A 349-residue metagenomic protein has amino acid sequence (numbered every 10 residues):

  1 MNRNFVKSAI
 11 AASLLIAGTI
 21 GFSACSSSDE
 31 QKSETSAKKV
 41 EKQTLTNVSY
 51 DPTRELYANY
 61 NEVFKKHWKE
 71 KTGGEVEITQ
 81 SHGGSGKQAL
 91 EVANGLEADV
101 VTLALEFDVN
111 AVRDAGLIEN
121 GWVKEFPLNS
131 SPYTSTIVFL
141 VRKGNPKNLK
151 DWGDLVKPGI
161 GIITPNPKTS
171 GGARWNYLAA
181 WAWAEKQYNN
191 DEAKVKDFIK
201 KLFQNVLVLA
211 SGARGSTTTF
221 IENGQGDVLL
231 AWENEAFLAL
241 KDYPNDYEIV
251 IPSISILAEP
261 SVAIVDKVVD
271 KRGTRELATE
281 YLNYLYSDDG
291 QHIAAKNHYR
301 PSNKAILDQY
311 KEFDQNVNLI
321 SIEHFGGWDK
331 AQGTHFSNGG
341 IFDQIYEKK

Functional and structural regions predicted by a protein language model:
I20-A24: C-terminal motif of bacterial Sec signal peptides marking the signal peptidase cleavage site
S26-D29: Bacterial signal peptide processing site
T35-T169, Q309-K311, N316-N318, Y346-K349: N-terminal segment of the mature folded domain
V48-Y50, V141-K143, G161-Y188, F203-V206 (+1 more regions): Short beta-strand->loop
T136-N145, E259-E276, I293-N297: A bilobed periplasmic-binding-protein/Venus flytrap-type ligand-binding module shared by bacterial periplasmic
G144-K150, T169, A182-N190, V268-E276: Short helix-loop capping/hinge motifs at secondary-structure junctions, enriched in acidic/polar residues
Q187-I254: Ligand-binding pocket segment of bilobal, Venus flytrap-like solute-binding proteins
V269-K349: Extracellular/periplasmic juxtamembrane helices and adjacent flexible linkers that interface with membrane partners
